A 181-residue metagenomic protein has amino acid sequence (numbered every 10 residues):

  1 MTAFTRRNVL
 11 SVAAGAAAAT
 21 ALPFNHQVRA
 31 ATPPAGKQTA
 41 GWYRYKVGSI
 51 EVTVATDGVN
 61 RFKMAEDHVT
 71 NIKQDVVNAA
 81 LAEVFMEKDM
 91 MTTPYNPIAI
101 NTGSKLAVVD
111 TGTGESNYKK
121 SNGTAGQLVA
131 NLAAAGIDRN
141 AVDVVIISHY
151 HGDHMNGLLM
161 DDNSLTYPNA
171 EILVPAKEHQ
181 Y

Functional and structural regions predicted by a protein language model:
M1-A17, P23-H26: N-terminal secretory signal peptides and thylakoid transit peptides that target proteins across membranes
M1-R6, G48-G58, Q180-Y181: N-terminal short leaders/motifs
V9, P34, K88-D89: Residues embedded in well-ordered secondary-structure elements
A13, T56, A176: Residues at the C-termini of beta-strands that transition into short coil/loop
F24-V54: C-terminal segment of N-terminal export signals and the immediately downstream linker at the start of the mature
Q38-A40, I100, R139: Short hydrophobic "helix-edge" motifs at membrane interfaces and signal-peptide entry regions
W42-A134: Conserved beta-strand hairpin/beta-sheet module of binuclear metal-dependent hydrolase folds, prominently
K63, L106, G112-Y181: Active-site HxH/HxHxD metal-binding segment of metal-dependent hydrolases
